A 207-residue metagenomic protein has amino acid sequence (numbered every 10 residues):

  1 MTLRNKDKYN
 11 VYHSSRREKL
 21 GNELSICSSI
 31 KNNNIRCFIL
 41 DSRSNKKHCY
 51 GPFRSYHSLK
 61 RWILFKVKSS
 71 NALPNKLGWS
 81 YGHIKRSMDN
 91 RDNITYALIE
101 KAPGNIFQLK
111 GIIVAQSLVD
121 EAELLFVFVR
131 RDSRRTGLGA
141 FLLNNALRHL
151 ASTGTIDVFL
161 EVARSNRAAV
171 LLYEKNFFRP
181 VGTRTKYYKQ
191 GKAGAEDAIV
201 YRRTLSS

Functional and structural regions predicted by a protein language model:
T2-K8: Extreme N-terminal basic, low-complexity initiation segments that serve as generic localization/processing leaders
Y9-Y12, E23-C27, I35-G78: Short amphipathic alpha-helix that is part of the acyltransferase structural core
F38-R43, R61-R134, A140-N145, H149-T153 (+1 more regions): Acetyl-CoA-dependent GNAT
V129, A163-R164: Short amphipathic helical patch at the helix-1/turn junction of helix-turn-helix
G139, L143, S165-A169, K186-K192: Short glycine/proline-centered loop/turn elements that form peptide/ligand docking sites
A151-E161: Conserved GNAT acetyl-CoA-binding A-motif
F159-E161, E174, R179-E196: Conserved catalytic-core motifs of GNAT/GCN5-like acyltransferases
